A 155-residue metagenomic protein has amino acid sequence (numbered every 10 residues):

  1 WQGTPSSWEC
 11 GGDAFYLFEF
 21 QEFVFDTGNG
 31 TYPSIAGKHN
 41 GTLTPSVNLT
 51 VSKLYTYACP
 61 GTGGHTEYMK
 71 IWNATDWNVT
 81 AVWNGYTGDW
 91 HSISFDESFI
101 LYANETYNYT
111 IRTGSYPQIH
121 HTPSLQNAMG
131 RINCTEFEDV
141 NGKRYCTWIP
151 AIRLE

Functional and structural regions predicted by a protein language model:
W1-A74, W83-G85, F99-Y102, R112-E155: Beta-sheet-rich sandwich/jelly-roll-like modules and their strand-loop junctions
W77-N78: Extracellular beta-sheet repeat scaffolds used for adhesion and glycan interaction
Y86-W90: Short, solvent-exposed loop/turn segments in extracellular or other extracytoplasmic domains
H91-S98: Exposed aromatic-hydrophobic patches
E105-Y107: Exposed beta-strand face motif in extracellular beta-rich ectodomains
